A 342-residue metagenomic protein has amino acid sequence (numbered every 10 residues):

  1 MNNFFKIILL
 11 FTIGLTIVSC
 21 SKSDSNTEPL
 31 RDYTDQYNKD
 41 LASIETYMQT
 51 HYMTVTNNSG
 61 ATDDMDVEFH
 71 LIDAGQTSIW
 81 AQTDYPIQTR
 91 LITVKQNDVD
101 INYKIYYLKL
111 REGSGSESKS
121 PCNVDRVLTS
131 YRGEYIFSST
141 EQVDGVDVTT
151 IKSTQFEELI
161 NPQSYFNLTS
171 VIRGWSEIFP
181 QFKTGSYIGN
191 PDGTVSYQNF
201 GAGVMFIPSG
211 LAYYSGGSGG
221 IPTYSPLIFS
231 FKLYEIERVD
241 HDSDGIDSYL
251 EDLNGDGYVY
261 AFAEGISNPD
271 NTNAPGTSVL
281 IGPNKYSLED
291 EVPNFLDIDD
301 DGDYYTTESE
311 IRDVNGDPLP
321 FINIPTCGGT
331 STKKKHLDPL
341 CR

Functional and structural regions predicted by a protein language model:
M1-L9: Bacterial N-terminal signal peptides that target proteins for export
I13-G14, K334: Residue-level signal for mature regions of secreted extracellular proteins and peptides
T16-S19: C-terminal motif of bacterial Sec signal peptides marking the signal peptidase cleavage site
S21-R342: Cross-family detector of peptidyl-prolyl cis-trans isomerase
